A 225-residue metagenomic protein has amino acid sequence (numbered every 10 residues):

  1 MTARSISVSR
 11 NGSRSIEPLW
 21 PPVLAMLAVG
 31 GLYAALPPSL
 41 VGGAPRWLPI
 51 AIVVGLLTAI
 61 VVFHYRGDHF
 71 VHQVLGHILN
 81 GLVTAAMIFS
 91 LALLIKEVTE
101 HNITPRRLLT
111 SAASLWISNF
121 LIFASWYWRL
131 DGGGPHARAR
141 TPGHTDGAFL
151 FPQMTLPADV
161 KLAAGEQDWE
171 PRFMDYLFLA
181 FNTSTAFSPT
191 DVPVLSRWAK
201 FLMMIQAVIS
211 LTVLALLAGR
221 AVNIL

Functional and structural regions predicted by a protein language model:
R10-A25: N-terminal membrane topogenic signal
P21, G43-L57: Structural signature of hydrophobic alpha-helical transmembrane segments
M26-L40, V61, A92-L93: Membrane-embedded alpha-helical segments in integral membrane proteins
Y33-R46, Y65-H69: Short, hydrophobic transmembrane alpha-helix segments
L48-P49, V71-V83: Cytoplasmic-side transmembrane-helix entry/capping segments in multi-pass membrane proteins
V98-H136: Pore-domain transmembrane helices of cation channels
G132-D191: Membrane-proximal soluble regions of multi-pass membrane proteins
E170-L225: Pore domain of cation channels
